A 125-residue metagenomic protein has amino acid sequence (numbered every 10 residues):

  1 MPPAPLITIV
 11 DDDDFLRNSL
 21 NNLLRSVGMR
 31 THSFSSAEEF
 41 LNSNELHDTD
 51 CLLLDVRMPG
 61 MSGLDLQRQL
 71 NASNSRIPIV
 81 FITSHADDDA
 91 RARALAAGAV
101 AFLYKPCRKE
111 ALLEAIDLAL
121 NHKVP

Functional and structural regions predicted by a protein language model:
D14-H32: Two-component/phosphorelay signaling modules centered on CheY-like receiver
S33-C51: Acidic, metal-coordinating helix/loop segments flanking the phosphotransfer/catalytic sites of two-component signaling
S35-S36, S62-D65: Acidic catalytic/metal-coordinating carboxylates
D55, T83: Active-site residues of response regulator receiver
M58: Receiver (REC) domain active-site loop signature in two-component systems and cognate sites in sensor histidine kinases
S73, S84-A86: Short, conserved "switch-loop" micro-motifs in signal-transduction and mechanochemical regulators
D89, C107-I116: C-terminal output helix
